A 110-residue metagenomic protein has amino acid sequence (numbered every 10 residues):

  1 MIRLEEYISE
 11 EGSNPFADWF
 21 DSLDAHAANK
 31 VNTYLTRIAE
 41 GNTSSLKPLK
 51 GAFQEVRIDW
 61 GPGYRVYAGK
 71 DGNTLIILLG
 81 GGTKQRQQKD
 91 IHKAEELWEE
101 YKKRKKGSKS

Functional and structural regions predicted by a protein language model:
M1-P62, G72-I76, T83-S110: Basic, Lys/Arg-enriched alpha-helical interface segments
R65-G69: Short, surface-exposed beta-strand/loop micro-motifs that present aromatic residues
